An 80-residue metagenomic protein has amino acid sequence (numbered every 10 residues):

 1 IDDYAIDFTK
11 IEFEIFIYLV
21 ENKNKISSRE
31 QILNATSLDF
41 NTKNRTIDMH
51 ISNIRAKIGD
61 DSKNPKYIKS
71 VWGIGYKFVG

Functional and structural regions predicted by a protein language model:
I1, F78-G80: Conserved hydrophobic "DFG−1" position in protein kinase catalytic cores
D3-I74: Positively charged, aromatic-enriched patches within helix-turn-helix-type DNA-binding elements, predominantly
